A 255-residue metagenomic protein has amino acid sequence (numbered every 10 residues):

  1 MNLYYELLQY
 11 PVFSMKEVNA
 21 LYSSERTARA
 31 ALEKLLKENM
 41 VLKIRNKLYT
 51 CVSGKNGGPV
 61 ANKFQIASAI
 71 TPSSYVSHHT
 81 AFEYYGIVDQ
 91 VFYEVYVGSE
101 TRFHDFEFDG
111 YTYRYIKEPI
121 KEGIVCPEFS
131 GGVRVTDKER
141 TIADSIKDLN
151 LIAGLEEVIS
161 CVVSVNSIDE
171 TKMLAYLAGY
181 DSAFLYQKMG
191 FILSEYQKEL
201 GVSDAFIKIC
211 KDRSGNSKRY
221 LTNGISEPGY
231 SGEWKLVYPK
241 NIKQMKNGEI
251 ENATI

Functional and structural regions predicted by a protein language model:
M1-R26, D105, E122-R140, I242-I255: An N-terminal domain-start capping segment
M1-S73, D109, N166-D181, L185-S194: Short beta-edge/loop segments at beta->alpha junctions of small alpha/beta modules that act as binding/recognition
K37, E83, I87, D144-L151: Short, intrinsically disordered, mixed-charge
S53, S99, K117, D137 (+1 more regions): Pocket-edge structural micro-motifs
A67-I70, S77-Y85, N241: Positively charged, aromatic-accented nucleic-acid-binding surfaces
S74-S77, K138: Catalytic-loop motifs flanking and including active-site residues across diverse enzymes
H78-S130: Exposed, interaction-prone assembly regions rather than primary DNA-binding/catalytic cores
C126-I255: Hydrophobic alpha-helical interaction segments
